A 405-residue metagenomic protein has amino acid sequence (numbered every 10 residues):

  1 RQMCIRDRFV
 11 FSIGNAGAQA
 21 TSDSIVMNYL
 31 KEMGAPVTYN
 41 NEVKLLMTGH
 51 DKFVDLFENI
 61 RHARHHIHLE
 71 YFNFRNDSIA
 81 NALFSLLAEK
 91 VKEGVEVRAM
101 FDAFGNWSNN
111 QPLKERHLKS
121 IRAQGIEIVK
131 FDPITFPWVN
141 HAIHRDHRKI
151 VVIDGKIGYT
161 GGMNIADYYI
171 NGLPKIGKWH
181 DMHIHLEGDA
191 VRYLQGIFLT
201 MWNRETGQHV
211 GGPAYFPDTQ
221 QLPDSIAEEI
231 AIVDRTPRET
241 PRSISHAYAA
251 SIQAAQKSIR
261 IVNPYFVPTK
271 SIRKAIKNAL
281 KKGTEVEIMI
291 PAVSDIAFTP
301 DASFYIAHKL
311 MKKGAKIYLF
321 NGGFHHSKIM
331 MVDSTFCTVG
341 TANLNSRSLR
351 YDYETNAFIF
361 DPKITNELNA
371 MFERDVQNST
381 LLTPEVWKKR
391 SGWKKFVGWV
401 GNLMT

Functional and structural regions predicted by a protein language model:
Q2, R6-T405: Charged, low-complexity intrinsically disordered terminal segments
